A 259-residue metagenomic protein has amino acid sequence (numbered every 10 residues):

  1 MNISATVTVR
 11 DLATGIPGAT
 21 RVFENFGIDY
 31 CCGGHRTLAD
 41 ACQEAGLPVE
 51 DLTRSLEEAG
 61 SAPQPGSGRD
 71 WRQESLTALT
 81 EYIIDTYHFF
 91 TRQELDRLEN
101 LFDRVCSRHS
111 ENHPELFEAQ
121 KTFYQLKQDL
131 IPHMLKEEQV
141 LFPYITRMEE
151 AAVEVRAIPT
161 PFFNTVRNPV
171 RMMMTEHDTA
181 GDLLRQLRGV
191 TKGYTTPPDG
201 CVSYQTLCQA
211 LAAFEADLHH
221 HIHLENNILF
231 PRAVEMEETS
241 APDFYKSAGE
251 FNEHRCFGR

Functional and structural regions predicted by a protein language model:
M1-R259: Small-residue-biased structural context
